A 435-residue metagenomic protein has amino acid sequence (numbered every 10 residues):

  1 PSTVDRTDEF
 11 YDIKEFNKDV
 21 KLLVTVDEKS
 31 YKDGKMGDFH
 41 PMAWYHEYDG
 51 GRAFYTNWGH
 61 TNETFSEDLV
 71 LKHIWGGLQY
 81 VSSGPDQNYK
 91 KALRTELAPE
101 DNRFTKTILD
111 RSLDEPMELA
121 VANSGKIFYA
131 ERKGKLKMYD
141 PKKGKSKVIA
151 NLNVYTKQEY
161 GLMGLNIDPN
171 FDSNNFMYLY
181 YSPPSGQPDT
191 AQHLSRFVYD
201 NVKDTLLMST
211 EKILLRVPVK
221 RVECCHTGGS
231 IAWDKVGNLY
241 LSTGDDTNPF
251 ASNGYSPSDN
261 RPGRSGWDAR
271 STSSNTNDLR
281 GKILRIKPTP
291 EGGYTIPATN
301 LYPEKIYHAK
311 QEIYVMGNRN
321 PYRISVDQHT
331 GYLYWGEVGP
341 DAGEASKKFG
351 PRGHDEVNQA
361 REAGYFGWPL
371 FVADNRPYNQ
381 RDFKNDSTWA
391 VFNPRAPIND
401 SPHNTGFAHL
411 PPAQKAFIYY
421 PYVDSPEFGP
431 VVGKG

Functional and structural regions predicted by a protein language model:
P1-G50: Catalytic beta-strand/loop cores that center a nucleophilic Ser/Cys/Thr and support acyl-enzyme chemistry
L23-T25, T56, L109-D110, I149 (+2 more regions): Hydrophobic residues at beta-strand termini and immediately following loops that shape nucleotide-binding pockets
D27-S30, D49-G50, G59-N62, P184-S185 (+7 more regions): Short, solvent-exposed loop/turn segments at secondary-structure junctions
K29-L97: Extracellular ligand-binding/catalytic regions of CAZymes and related secreted enzymes and adhesion modules
K32-K35, W44, V154-K157, V219-V222 (+2 more regions): Short Gly/Pro-enriched turn/cap motifs at secondary-structure boundaries
K91-E100, Y160-L162, H193, D245-G435: Beta-propeller domain segments
R94-A251, Y255, R323-L333, P340-A342 (+1 more regions): Acidic, Gly/Ser/Thr-rich repeat motifs that build Ca2+-stabilized beta-propeller blades
